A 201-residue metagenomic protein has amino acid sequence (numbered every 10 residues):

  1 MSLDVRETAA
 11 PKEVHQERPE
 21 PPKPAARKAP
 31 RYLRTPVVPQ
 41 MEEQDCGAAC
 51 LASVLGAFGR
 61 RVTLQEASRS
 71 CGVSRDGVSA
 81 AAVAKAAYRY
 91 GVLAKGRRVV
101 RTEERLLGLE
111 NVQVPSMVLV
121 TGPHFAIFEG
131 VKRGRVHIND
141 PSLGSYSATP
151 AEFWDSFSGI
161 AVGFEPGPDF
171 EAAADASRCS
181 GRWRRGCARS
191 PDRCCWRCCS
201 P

Functional and structural regions predicted by a protein language model:
S2-D155: Conserved active-site-adjacent core of cysteine acyl-enzyme catalytic domains
G56, A148, A172-A174, A188 (+1 more regions): Short acidic, gly/pro-rich beta-turn/loop elements at beta-sheet edges and active-site/ligand-binding grooves
G72, S158, A188-D192: Generic surface-pattern signal
Q113, F157-G159, R178: Sequence-level motif detector for i,i+2 pairs with an aromatic at +2
D140-P141, E152, G159-V162, W183-C187: Short, surface-exposed linear patches
E152-A174: Short, structured interface segments
F170-R185: Alpha-helical transmembrane segments of integral membrane proteins
G181-P201: Core alpha-helical transmembrane segments of integral membrane proteins
